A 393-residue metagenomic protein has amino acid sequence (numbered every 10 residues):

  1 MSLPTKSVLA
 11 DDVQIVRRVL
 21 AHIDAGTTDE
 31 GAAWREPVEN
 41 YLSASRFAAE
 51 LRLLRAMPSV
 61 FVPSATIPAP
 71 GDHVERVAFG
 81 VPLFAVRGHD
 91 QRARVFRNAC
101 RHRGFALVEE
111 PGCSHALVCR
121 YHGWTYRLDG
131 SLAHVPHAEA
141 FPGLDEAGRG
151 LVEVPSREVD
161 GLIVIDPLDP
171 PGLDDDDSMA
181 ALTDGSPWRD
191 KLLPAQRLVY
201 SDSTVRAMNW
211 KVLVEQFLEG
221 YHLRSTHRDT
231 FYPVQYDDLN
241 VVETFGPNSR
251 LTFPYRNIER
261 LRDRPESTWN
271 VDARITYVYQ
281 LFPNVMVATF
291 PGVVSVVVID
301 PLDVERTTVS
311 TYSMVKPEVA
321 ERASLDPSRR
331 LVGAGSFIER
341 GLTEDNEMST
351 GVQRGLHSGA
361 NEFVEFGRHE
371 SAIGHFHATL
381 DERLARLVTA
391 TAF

Functional and structural regions predicted by a protein language model:
S2-E110, P155-E158: N-terminal pre-ligand scaffold of iron-sulfur
S2-T5, V86, R92, N98 (+2 more regions): C-terminal catalytic domain of Rieske-type non-heme iron oxygenases
Q14-V16, E39-L42, V118-W124, P254-N270: Short low-complexity stretches enriched in small and charged residues
R18-G26, L128, T183-W188, N270-V271: Short, flexible segments with low predicted structural confidence
P37-V38, V62-S64, G143, K316 (+2 more regions): Short, solvent-exposed coil/turn linker segments
A56-T66, V135-A140, V278-P283: Short Pro/Gly-enriched beta-strand edge/turn motifs at strand-loop
F61-A69, D145, R274-Y279, Y312: Short linear motifs in intrinsically disordered
I67-T183: Rieske [2Fe-2S] iron-sulfur-binding domain
